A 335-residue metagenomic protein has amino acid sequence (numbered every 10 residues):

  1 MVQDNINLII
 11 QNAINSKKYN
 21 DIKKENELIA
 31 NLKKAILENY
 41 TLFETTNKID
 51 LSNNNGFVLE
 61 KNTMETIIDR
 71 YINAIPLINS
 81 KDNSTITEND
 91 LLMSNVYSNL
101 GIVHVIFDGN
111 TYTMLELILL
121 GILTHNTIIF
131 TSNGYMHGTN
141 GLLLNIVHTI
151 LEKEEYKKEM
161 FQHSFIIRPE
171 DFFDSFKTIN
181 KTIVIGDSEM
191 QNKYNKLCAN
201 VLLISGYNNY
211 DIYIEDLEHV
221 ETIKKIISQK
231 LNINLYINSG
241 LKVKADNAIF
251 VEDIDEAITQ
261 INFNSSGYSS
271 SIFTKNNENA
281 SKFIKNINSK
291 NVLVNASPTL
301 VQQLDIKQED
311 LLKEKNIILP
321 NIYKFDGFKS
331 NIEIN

Functional and structural regions predicted by a protein language model:
M1-M93: N-terminal Rossmann-like NAD(P)+-binding subdomain of aldehyde/semialdehyde dehydrogenases
V2-I14, A30, K230-L231, L235-S239 (+3 more regions): C-terminal segments
I72-I150, E154, I179-K181, S188-Q191 (+1 more regions): Conserved small-residue-rich beta-alpha loop and adjacent elements that most often cradle the phosphate/pyrophosphate
I102, Y156-L241, K285, L304-I306: Conserved NAD(P)+-binding/catalytic subdomain of aldehyde/semialdehyde dehydrogenases
N126-G138, N200-L217, K225-F250, S266-N276 (+1 more regions): Short loop-to-beta-strand entry elements in the cores of soluble alpha/beta enzymes
E170-D171, D253-E256, N279: Short acidic active-site motifs
E252-G267: C-terminal structural cap/anchor segments
